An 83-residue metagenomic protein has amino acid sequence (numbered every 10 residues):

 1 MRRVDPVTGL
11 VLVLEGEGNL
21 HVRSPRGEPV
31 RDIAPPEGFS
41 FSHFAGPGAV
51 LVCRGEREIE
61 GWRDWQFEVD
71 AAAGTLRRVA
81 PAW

Functional and structural regions predicted by a protein language model:
M1-V7, P35-G48, P81-W83: Repeated scaffold domains used in trafficking and secretory/extracellular systems, primarily beta-propellers
R2-E15, P47-E60: Short beta-strand elements that form the blades of beta-propeller/WD-repeat-like and other beta-sheet-rich scaffold
L10-V11, S40, F67: Residue-level detector of beta-strand structural context in well-folded domains
L14-E15, P36, R54, D70 (+1 more regions): A structural detector for beta-sheet-dominated domains
E17-R23, I59-E68: Structural motif
V22-E37, R77-A80: Aromatic (tryptophan-biased) beta-strands that constitute blades/sheets of beta-rich domains
G61-W83: Acidic, proline/glycine-rich low-complexity IDRs
